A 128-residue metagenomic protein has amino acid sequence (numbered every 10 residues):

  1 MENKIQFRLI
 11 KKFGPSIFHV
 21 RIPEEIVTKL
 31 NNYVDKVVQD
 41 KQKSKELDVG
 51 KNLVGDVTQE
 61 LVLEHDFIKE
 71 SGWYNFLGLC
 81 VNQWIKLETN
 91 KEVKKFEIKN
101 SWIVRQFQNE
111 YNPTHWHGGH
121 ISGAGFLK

Functional and structural regions predicted by a protein language model:
M1-N90, W102, N109-N112: Non-heme Fe(II)/2-oxoglutarate
G14-S16, E97, G119-I121: Residues at beta-strand starts and edge strands
E92-K94: Histidine-dependent nucleotide/RNA phosphoesterase domain, centered on the 2H-phosphoesterase fold with its duplicated
N100-K128: Catalytic core of non-heme Fe(II) oxygenases with the double-stranded beta-helix
